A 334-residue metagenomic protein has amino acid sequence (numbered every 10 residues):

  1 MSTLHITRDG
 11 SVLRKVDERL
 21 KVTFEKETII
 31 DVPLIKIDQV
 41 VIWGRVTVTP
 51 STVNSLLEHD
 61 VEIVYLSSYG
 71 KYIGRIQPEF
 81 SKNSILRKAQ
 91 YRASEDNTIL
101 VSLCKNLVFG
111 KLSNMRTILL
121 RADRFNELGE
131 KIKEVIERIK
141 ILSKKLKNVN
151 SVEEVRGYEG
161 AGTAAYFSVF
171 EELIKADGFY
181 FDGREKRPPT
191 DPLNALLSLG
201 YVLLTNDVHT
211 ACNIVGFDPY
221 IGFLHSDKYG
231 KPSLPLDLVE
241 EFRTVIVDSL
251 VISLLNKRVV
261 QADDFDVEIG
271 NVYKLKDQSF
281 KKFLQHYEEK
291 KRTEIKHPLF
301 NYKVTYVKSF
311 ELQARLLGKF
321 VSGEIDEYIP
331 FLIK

Functional and structural regions predicted by a protein language model:
M1-V16, T23-E25, D31-V32, K82-K334: Active-site helix-to-loop segments that bind/position phosphate- or nucleotide-bearing substrates and donors across
E18-L20, V40-G44: Short, flexible loop segments at the rims of nucleotide/cofactor-binding pockets, characterized by
K36, G44-T117: A surface-exposed, charged beta-strand/loop segment in the N-terminal or early-internal portion of soluble proteins
D38-V40, A195: Short, contiguous strand/loop micro-motifs
